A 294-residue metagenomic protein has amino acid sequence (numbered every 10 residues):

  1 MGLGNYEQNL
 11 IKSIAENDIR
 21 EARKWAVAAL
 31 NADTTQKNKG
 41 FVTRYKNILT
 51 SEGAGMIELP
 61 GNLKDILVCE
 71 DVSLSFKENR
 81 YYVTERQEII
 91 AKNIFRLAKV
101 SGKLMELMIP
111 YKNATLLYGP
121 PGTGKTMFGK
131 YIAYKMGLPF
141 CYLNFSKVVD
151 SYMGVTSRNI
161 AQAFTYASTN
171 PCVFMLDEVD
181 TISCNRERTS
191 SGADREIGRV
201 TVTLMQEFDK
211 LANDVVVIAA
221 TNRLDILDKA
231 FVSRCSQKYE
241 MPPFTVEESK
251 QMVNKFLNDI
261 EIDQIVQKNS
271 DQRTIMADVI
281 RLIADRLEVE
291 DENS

Functional and structural regions predicted by a protein language model:
M1-Y81, V246-S294: C-terminal alpha-helical "lid" subdomain
V72-A114: Pre-Walker A (pre-P-loop) alpha-helix and adjacent loop at the N terminus of AAA/AAA+ ATPase modules, a conserved
Y111-L143, A161-T169: Walker A/P-loop
T156, E178, E196-V200, R223 (+2 more regions): Helical "lid/switch" subdomain of P-loop NTPase nucleotide-binding domains
A163-S191: Conserved P-loop NTPase "ATPase switch" module shared by AAA+ and STAND
M175-D177, V202-Q206, V215-T221: Structural recognition of the conserved hydrophobic beta-strand(s) that form the central parallel beta-sheet of P-loop
R188-K210: Substrate-gripping "pore-loop 1 plus following alpha2 helix"
K229-E247: A short helix-turn-beta junction within AAA+ P-loop NTPase domains corresponding to the substrate/partner-engaging
